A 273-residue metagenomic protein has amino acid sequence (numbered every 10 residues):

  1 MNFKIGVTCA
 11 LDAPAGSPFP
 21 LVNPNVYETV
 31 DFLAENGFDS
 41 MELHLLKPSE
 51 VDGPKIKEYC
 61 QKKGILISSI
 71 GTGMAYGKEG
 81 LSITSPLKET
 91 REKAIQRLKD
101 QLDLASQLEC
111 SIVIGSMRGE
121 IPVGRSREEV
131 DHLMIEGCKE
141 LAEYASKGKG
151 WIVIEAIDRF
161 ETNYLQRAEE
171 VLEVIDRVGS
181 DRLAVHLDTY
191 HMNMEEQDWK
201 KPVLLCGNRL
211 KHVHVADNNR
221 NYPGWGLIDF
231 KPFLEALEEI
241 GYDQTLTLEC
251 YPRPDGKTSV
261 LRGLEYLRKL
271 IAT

Functional and structural regions predicted by a protein language model:
M1-S106, S180, E265-T273: N-terminal pre-domain/capping segments
F3-C9, M41-L43, I67-T72, I112-I114 (+4 more regions): Hydrophobic faces of well-ordered beta-strands that scaffold small-molecule active sites in alpha/beta enzyme cores
A10-P14, H44-L46, T72-A75, M117-G119 (+4 more regions): Active-site beta-loop-alpha junctions enriched in small/polar residues
L11-N23, S82-E89, R125, Y164-L165 (+4 more regions): Gly/Pro-rich active-site loop or hairpin
N25, L81-A184: Active-site acidic/histidine proton-transfer and metal-coordination neighborhood in alpha/beta enzyme cores
T29-D31, G53-K57, L98-L102, I135-A142 (+4 more regions): Generic structural signal for well-ordered alpha-helices, preferentially at hydrophobic/aromatic core positions
E35-F38, A105, E109-S111, L210 (+1 more regions): A structural motif
K62-I65, Y144-G150, D176-R182, E239-Y242 (+1 more regions): Short helix-capping segments at alpha-helix termini
